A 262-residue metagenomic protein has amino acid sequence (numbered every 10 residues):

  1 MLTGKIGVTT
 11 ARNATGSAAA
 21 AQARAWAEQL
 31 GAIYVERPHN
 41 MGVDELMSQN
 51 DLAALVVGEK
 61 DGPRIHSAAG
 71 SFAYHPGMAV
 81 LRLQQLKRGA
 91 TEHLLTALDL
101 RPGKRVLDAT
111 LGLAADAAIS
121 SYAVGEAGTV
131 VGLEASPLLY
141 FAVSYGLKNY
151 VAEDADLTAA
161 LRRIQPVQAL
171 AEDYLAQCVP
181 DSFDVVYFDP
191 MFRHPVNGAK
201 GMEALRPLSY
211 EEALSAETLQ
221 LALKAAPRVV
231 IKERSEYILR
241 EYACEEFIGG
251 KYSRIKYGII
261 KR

Functional and structural regions predicted by a protein language model:
M1-G103, A114, F247: S-adenosyl-L-methionine
D51-A54, D184, P227: Conserved acidic residues
D99-R105, E126, D181: Short helix-loop-beta connector
G103-A114, V131: Conserved class I S-adenosyl-L-methionine
L113-A127: Conserved SAM-binding loop of SAM-dependent methyltransferases across substrates and taxa, primarily the Class I
L133-V185: S-adenosyl-L-methionine
P137, P190-T218: Mobile active-site "lid"/loop adjacent to the S-adenosyl-L-methionine
S215-K261: Conserved Class I SAM-dependent methyltransferase catalytic core
